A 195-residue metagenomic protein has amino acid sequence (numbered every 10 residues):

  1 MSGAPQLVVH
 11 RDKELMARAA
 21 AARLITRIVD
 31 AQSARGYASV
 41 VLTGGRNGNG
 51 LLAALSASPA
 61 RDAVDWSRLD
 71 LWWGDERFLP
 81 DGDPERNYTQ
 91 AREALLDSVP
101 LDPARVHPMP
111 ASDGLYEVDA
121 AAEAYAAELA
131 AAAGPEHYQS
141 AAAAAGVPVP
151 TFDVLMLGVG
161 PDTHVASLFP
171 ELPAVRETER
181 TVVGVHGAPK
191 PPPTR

Functional and structural regions predicted by a protein language model:
G3, V8-R11, L15-M16, V29 (+1 more regions): Conserved phosphate- and dinucleotide-binding cores of soluble alpha/beta proteins, encompassing both enzyme active
R23-R35: Glycine-rich phosphate/diphosphate-binding loops that line cofactor/substrate pockets in enzymes
G36-A38, P150: Nucleotide donor/acceptor-binding cores
L42-N47, L157-P161: Glycine-rich beta-strand-to-loop/alpha-helix junction loops that act as flexible
S58-D65, S98-L101: Short helix-capping segments at alpha-helix termini
R68-L69, F152: Local beta-strand N-terminus motif with an aromatic residue
D70-D75: Short internal beta-strands
